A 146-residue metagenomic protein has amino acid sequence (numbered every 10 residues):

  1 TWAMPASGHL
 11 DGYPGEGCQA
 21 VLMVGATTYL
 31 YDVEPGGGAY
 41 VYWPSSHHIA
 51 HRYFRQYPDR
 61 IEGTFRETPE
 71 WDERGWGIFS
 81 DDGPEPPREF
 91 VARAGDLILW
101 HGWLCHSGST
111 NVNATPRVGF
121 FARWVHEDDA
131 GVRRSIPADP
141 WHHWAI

Functional and structural regions predicted by a protein language model:
T1-Y42, H47: Conserved double-stranded beta-helix
L10-Y13, T27-T28, P84-P86, L104-S107: Glycine-rich, charged/polar anion/phosphate-binding loops that engage phosphate groups from diverse ligands
Y13-A20, D32-V33, E89-V91, D96 (+1 more regions): A general structural signal for short secondary-structure junctions and capping/turn motifs
G15-Q19, D32, A50-R55, F65-P69 (+2 more regions): Glycine-rich loops and low-complexity Gly/Arg-rich segments that provide flexible linkers or classic glycine-based
A20-Y29, P44, R60-P69, W76-F79 (+1 more regions): Low-complexity, flexible helical/coil segments
M23-G25, P87, L97, G119: Intrinsic-disorder/low-complexity, polar/charged segments enriched in Ser/Thr/Lys/Arg/Asp/Glu/Gln
V33-C105: Double-stranded beta-helix
R55-R60, A94-L99, W103-I146: Non-heme Fe(II)/2-oxoglutarate
